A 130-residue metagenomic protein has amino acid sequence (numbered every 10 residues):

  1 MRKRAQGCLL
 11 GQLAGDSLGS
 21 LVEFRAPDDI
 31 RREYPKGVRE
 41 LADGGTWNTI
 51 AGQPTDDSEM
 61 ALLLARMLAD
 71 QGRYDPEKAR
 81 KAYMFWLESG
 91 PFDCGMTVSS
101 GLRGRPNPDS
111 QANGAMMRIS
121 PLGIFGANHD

Functional and structural regions predicted by a protein language model:
M1-D130: Structured, active/binding-site neighborhoods that engage oxygen-rich ligands
